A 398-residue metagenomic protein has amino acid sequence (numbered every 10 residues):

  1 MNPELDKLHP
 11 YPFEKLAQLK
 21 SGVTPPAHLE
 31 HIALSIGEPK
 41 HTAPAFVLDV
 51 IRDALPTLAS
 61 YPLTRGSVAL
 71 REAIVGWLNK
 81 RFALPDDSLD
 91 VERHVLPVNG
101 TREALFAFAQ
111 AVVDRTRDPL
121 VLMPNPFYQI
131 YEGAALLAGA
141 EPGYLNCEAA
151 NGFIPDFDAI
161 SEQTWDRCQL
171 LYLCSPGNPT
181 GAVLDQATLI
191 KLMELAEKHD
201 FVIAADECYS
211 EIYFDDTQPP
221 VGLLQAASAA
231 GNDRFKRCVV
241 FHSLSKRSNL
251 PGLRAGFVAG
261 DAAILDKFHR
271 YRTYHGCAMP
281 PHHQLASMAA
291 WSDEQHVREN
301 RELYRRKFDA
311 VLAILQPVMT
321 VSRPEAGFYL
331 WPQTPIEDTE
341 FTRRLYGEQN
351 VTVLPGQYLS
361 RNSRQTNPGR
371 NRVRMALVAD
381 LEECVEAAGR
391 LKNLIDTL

Functional and structural regions predicted by a protein language model:
P3-P12, G22-D53, A69, N79 (+1 more regions): PLP-dependent class I/II
L34, L58-Y61, A73-G76: Glycine-rich loop-to-alpha-helix module at the N-terminal edge of alpha/beta enzyme cores
Y61-P62, R298: Short, surface-exposed loop/turn segments at secondary-structure junctions
L63-S67: A short, structured active-site edge motif that brings together acidic residues
